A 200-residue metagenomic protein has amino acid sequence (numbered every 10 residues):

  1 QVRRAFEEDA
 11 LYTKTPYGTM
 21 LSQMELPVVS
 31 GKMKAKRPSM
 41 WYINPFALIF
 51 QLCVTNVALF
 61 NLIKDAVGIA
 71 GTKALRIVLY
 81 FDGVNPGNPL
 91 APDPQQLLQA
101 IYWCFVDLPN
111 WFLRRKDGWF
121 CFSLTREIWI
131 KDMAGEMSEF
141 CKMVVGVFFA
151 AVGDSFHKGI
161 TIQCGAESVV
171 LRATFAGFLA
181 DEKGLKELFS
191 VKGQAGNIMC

Functional and structural regions predicted by a protein language model:
Q1-T72: Electropositive nucleic-acid engagement tracts
V54, A58-M199: Domain-level cores of phosphate- or acyl-group-handling catalytic modules
